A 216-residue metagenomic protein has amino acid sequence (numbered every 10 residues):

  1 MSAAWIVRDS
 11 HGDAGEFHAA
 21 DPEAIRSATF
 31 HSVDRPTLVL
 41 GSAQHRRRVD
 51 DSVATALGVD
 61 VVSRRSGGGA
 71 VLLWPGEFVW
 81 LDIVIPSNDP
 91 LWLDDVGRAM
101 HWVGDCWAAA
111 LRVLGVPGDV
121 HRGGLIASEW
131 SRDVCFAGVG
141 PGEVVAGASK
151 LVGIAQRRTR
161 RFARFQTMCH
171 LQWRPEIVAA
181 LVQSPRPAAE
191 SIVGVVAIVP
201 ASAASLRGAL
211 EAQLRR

Functional and structural regions predicted by a protein language model:
M1-A56, D60-R64, A70, S131 (+2 more regions): Active-site loop/lid in soluble adenylation, ligation, and acyl-transfer enzymes
A70-E77, R157-R160: Short glycine/proline-enriched loop/turn "hinge" motifs that connect secondary-structure elements and lie
L73-P90, Q183-G194: Residues forming anionic-ligand binding surfaces in small-molecule and nucleic-acid pockets of primarily soluble enzymes
I85-W92, P175, V199: A generic structural motif
L91-A110: Structured, non-membrane catalytic/scaffold regions adjacent to prosthetic-group chemistry
G104-D133, R157-R216: Long, positively charged amphipathic alpha-helical accessory segments at protein N-termini or as interdomain linkers
E129-V145: Structured beta-strand/loop patches that form or line metal/cofactor-binding pockets in enzymes
A148-S149: Residue-level detection of beta-strand-connecting loop/turn positions
